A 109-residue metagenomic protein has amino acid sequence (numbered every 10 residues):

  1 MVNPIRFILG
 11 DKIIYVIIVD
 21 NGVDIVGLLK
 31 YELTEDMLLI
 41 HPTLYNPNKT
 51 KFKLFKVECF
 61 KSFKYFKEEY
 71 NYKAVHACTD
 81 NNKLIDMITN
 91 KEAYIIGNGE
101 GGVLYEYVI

Functional and structural regions predicted by a protein language model:
M1-I14: Active-site rim helix/loop that mediates acceptor-substrate recognition in acyltransferases
D11-G27: Conserved beta-hairpin
I13, Y70-Y72: Short, high-confidence coil segments that cap the C-terminus of an alpha-helix and link into the following beta-strand
E32-N48, V103: Conserved acetyl-CoA binding element of GNAT-fold acetyltransferases
K51-Y65, N90: Conserved acetyl-CoA-binding loop-helix of GNAT-fold acetyltransferases
V75-D86: Conserved beta-strand-loop-alpha-helix junction that forms the acyl-donor binding cleft
D86-Y94: Short, aromatic/basic amphipathic alpha-helical patches
Y94-Y107: Conserved catalytic-core motifs of GNAT/GCN5-like acyltransferases
